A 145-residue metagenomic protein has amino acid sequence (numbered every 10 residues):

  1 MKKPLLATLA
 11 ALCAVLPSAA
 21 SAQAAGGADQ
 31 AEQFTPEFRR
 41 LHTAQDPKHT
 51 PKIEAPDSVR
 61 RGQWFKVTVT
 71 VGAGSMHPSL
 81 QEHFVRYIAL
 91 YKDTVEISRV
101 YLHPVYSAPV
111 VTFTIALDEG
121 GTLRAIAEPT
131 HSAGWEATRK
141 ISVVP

Functional and structural regions predicted by a protein language model:
A24-V59: Short, compositionally biased P/S/T/A/G/V-rich stretches that sit at domain boundaries
V59-G72: Contiguous beta-strand segments within globular domains
W64, D118-T122: Extracellular Ig-like/FN3 beta-sandwich strand-entry sites
V71-L80: Short amphipathic, basic-aromatic surface patches that mediate peripheral association with negatively charged
L80-R86: Short coil-to-beta strand junction motifs in C2/discoidin
P109-A116: Exposed aromatic-hydrophobic patches
P129-A137: Short acidic/polar inter-strand loop motif in beta-rich domains
K140-P145: Short beta-strand edge segments in extracellular beta-sheet folds
